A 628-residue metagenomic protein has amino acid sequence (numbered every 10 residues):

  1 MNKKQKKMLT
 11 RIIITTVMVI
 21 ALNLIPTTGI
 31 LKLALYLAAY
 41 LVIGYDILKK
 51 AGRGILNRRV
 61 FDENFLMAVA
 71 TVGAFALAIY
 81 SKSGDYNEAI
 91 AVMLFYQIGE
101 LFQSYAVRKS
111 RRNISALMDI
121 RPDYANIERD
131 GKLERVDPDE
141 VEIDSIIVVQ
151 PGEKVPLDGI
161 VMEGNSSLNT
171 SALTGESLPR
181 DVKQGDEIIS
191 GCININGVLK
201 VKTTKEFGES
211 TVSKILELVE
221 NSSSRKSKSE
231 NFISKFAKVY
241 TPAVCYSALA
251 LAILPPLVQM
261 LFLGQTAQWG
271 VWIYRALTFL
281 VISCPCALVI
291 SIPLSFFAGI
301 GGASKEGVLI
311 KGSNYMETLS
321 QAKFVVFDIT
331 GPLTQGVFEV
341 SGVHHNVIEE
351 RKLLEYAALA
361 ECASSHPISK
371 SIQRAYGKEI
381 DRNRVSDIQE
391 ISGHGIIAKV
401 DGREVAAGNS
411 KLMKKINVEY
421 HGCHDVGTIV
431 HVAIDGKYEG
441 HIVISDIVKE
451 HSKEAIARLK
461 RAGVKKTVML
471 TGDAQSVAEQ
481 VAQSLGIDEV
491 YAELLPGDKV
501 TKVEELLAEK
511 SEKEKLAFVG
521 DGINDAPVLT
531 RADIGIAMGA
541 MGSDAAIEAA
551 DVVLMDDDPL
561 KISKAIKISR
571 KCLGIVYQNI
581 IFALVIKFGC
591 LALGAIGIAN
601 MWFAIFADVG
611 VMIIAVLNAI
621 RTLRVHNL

Functional and structural regions predicted by a protein language model:
N2-Y124, K226, K235, P242-A243: Transmembrane helix-loop-helix hairpins at the membrane interface
I13-T16, F232-L263, T278-F296, Y577-F606: Bilayer-spanning, highly hydrophobic alpha-helical transmembrane segments
E63-T71, L173, Y274, C284-A360 (+1 more regions): Conserved catalytic phosphorylation-site environment of P-type ATPases
F65-L66, A91-P151, V182, I310 (+5 more regions): Juxtamembrane coupling segments of multi-pass membrane pumps/enzymes
A116-E209, N314-A357, K399-V400: Conserved cytosolic catalytic loops of P-type ATPases
S247, E509-K513, A550, M555-L628: Membrane-embedded transport module
V340-K466, Q475, I487-V503: P-type ATPase nucleotide-binding
V400-G402, T428, I434-Q578: Conserved ATP-binding TGD loop and adjacent catalytic N/P-domain core of P-type ATPases
